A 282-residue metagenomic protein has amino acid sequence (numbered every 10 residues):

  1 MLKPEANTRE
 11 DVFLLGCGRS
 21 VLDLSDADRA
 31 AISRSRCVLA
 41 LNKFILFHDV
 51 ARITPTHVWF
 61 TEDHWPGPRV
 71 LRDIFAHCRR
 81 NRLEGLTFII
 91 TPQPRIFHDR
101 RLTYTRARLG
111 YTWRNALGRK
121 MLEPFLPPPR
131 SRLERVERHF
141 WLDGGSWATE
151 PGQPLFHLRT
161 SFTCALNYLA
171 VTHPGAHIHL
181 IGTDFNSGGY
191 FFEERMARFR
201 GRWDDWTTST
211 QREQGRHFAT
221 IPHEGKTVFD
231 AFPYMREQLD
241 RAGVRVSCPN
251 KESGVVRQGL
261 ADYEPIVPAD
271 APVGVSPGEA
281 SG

Functional and structural regions predicted by a protein language model:
M1-G282: Metal-ion/cofactor- or nucleotide/acyl-coenzyme-handling active-site neighborhoods
